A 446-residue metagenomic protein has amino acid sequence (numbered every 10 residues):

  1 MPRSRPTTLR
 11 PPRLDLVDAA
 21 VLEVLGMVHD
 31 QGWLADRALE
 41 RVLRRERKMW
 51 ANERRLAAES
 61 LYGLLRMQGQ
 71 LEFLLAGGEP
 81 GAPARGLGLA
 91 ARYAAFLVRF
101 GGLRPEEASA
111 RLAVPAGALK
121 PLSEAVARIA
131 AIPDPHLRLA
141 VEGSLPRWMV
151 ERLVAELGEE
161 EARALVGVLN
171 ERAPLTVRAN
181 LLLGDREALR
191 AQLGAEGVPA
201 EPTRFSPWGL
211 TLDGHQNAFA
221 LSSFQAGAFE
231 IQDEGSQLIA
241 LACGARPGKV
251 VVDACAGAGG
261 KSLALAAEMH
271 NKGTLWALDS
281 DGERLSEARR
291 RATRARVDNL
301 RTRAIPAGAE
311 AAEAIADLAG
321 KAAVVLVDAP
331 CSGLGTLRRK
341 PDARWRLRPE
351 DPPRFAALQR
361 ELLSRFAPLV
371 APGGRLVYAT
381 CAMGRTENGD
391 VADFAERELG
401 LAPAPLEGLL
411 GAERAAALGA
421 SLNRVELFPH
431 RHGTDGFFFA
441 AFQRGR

Functional and structural regions predicted by a protein language model:
M1-F219: Class I Rossmann-like S-adenosyl-L-methionine
R3, E187-R446: Rossmann-like S-adenosyl-L-methionine
